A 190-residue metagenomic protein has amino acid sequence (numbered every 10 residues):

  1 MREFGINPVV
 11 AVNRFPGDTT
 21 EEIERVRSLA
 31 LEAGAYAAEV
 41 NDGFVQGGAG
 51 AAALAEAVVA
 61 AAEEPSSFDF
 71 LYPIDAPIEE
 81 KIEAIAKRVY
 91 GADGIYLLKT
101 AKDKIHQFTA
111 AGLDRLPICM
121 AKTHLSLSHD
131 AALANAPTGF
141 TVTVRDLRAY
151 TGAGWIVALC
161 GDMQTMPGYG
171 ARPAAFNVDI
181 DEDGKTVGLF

Functional and structural regions predicted by a protein language model:
M1-F190: P-loop NTP-binding site
